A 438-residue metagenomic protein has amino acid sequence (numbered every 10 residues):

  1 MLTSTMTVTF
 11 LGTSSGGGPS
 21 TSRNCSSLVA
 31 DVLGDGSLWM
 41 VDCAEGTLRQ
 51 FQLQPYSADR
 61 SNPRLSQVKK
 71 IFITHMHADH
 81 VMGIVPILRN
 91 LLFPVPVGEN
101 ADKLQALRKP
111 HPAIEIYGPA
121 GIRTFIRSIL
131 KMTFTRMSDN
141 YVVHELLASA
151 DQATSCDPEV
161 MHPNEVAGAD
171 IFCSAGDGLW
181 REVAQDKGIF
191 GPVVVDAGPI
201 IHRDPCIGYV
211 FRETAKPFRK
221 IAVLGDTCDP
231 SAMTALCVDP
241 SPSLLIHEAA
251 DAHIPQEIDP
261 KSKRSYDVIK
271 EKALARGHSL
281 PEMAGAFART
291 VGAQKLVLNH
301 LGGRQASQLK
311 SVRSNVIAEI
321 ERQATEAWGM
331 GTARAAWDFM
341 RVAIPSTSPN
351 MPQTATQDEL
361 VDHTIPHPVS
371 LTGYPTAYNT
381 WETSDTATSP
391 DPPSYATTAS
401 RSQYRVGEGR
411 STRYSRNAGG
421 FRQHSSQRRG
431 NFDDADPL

Functional and structural regions predicted by a protein language model:
M1-V223, C228-A235, P255, G303-L438: Binuclear metal-dependent hydrolase catalytic cores
K69, S243, Q294: Conserved acidic residues
H75-H80, H202-R203, H247, A275-P281 (+1 more regions): Histidine-centered active-site/metal-ligand motif
K103, P230, R276-T290: A short, acidic, amphipathic alpha-helical segment used as a generic capping/interface helix at domain edges
F211-R276: Metallo-beta-lactamase
L245-H247, L296-H300, T332-W337: Conserved active-site loop/cleft motifs that coordinate metal ions or position small ligands
K270, Q294-S307: Conserved strand-turn element in the central/C-terminal portion of the radical SAM core barrel that lines
M283-L296, E326-G331: A structural motif corresponding to the C-terminal end of an alpha-helix and its immediate exit/capping segment
